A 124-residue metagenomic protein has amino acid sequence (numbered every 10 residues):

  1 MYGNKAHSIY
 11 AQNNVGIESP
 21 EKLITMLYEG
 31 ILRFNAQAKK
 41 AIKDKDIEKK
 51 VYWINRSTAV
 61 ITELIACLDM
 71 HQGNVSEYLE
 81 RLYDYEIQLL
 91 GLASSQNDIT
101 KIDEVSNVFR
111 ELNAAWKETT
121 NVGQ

Functional and structural regions predicted by a protein language model:
M1-D44, E48-N55, T62, A66-L68 (+1 more regions): N-terminal intrinsically disordered, cationic/polar leader segments that include organellar targeting peptides
